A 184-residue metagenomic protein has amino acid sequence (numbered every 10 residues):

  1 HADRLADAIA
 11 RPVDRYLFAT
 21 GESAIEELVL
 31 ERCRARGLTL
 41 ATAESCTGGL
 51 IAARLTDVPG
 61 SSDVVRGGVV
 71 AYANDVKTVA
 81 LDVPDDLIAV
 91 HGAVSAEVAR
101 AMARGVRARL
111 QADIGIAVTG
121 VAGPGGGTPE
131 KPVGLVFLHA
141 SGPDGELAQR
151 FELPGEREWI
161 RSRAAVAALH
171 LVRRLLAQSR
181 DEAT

Functional and structural regions predicted by a protein language model:
H1-T184: Short alpha-helical segments enriched in small residues
